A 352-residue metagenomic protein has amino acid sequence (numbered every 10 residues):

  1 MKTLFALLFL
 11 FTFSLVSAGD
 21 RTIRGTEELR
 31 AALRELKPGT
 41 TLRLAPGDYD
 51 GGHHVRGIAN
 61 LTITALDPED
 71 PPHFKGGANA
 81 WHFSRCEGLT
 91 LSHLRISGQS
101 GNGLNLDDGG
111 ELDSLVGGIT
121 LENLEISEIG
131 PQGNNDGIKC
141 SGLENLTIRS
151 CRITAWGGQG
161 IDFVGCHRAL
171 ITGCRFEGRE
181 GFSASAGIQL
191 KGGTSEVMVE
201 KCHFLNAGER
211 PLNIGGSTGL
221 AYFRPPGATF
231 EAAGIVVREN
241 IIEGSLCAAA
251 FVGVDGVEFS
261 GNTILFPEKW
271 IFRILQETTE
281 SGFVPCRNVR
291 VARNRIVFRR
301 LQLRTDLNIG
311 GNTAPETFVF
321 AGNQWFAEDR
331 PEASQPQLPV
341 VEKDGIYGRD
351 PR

Functional and structural regions predicted by a protein language model:
T3-F13: Sec-dependent N-terminal signal peptides
F11-T22: Bacterial Sec-dependent signal peptides at the C-terminal "C-region" and cleavage site
D20-E27, R43-P46, D50-G52, R56-L104 (+1 more regions): Right-handed parallel beta-helix/beta-spiral solenoid domain characteristic of secreted/periplasmic
I23, I63, I346-R352: Bulky hydrophobic/aromatic "packing anchor" residues in well-ordered structure
E28-A32: Short acidic active-site motifs
L33-T40: Beta-strand repeat architectures
T40-L44, N323-F326: Extracellular beta-strand repeat scaffolds in secreted/surface proteins
H54, K75-F83, S97-G118, I126-L146 (+1 more regions): Glycine- and acidic/polar-rich repeat regions and solenoidal domains
